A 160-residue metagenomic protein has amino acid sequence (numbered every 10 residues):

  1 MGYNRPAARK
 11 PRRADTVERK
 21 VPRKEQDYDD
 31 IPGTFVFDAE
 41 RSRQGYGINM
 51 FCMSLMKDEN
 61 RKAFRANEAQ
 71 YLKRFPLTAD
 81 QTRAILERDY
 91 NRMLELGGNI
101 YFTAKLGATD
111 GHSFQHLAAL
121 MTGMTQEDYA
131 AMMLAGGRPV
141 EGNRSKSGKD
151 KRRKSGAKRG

Functional and structural regions predicted by a protein language model:
G2-G160: Charged, low-complexity intrinsically disordered segments
